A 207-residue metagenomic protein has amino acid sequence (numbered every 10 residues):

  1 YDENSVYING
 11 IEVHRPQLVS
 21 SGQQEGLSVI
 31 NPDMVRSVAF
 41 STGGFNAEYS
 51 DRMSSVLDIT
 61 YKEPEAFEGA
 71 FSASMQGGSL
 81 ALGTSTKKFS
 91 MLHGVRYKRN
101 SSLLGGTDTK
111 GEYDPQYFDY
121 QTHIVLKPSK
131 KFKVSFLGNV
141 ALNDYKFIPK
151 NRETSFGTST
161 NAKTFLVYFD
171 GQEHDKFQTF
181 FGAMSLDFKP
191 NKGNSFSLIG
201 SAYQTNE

Functional and structural regions predicted by a protein language model:
Y1, I11, G43, K62-P64 (+3 more regions): Solvent-exposed coil/turn segments that connect beta secondary-structure elements in extracytoplasmic/periplasmic
I11-F40: Short acidic/polar hinge/loop motifs at secondary-structure boundaries that mediate gating or recognition
L18, G105, S135, V140-F156 (+2 more regions): Outer-membrane beta-barrel and related beta-rich outer-membrane complex signature in Gram-negative bacteria
V19-Q23, F40-S41, K62-E65, L103-D108 (+2 more regions): Extracytoplasmic loops and strand-loop junctions of Gram-negative outer membrane beta-barrel proteins
Q23, T109-Y113, K150-T164: Flexible, surface-exposed loop regions and adjacent strand-edge segments of Gram-negative outer-membrane beta-barrel
Q24-S28, F40-G43, A47-G69: N-terminal periplasmic accessory domains that precede and gate Gram-negative outer-membrane beta-barrel machines
Q76-Y97, K110-I148, Q172-Q204: Transmembrane beta-barrel wall of Gram-negative outer-membrane proteins
